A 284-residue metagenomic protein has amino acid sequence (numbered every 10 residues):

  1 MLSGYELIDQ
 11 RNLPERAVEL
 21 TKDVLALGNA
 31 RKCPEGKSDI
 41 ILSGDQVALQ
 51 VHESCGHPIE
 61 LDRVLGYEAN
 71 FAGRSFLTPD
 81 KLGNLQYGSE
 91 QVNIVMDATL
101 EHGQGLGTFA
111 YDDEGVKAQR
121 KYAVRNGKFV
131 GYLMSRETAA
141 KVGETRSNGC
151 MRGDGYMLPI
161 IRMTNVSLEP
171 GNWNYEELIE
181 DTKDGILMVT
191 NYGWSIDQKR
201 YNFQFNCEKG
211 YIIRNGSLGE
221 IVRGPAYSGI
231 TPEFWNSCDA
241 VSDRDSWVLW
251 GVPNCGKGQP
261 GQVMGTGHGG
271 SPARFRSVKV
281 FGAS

Functional and structural regions predicted by a protein language model:
M1-S284: N-terminal small-residue-enriched
